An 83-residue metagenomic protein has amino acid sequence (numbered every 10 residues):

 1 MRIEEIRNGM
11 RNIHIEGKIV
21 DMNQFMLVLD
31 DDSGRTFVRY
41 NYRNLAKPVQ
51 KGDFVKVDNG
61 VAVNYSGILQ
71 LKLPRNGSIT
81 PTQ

Functional and structural regions predicted by a protein language model:
M1-N23, R43-K51, S66-Q83: OB-fold nucleic-acid-binding modules
M26-S33, R39-Y40, Q70-P74: Short, acidic/hydrophobic/Gly-rich beta-strand patch recurrent on exposed beta strands that often constitutes part
D31-S33, K51, V63: Residue-level signal for functionally critical sites in structured catalytic/ligand-binding pockets
N59-V61: Short, surface-exposed secondary-structure boundary micro-motifs
